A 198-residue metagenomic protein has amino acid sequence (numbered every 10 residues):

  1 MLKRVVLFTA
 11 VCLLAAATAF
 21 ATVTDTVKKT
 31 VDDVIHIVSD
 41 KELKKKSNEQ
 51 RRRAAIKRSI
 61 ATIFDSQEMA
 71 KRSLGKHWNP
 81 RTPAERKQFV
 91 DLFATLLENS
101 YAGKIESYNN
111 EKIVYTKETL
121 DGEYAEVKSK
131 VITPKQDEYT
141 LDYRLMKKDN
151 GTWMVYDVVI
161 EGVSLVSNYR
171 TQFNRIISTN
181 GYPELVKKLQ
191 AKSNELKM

Functional and structural regions predicted by a protein language model:
M1-L7: Bacterial N-terminal signal peptides that target proteins for export
L13-A21: Sec/Tat signal peptide C-region and signal peptidase I cleavage site
T22-Y101: Early exported N-terminus immediately downstream of N-terminal targeting peptides
H36, D40-S47, R51, P80-A84 (+7 more regions): Surface-exposed, polar/charged faces of alpha-helical domains in mature secreted/periplasmic/lumenal proteins
F93, K117-T119, V131-T133, L145-K147 (+1 more regions): A mature extracytoplasmic/lumenal domain signature
N99-Y139, S193-M198: Surface-exposed, charged secondary-structure patches
T140, R144-S167: Short beta-strand edge/turn micro-motifs at domain boundaries
D157-M198: Low-complexity, intrinsically disordered terminal/linker segments enriched in charged and Gly/Pro repeats
